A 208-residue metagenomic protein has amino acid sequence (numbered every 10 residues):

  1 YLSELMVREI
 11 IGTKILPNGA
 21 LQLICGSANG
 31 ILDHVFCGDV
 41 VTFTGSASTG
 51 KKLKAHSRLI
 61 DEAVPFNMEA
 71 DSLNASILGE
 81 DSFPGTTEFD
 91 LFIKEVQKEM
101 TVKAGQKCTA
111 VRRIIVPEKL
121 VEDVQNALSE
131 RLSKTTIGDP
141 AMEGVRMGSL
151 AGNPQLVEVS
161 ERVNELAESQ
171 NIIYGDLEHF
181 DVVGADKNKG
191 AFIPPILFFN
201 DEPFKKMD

Functional and structural regions predicted by a protein language model:
Y1-V7: Substrate-binding/gating loop at the entrance of the active-site cleft, primarily in PLP-dependent aminotransferase-like
E9-I15, G19-A20, C37-V40, S46-K206: ALDH superfamily catalytic-core signature
Q22-G26: Active-site donor-binding acidic/aromatic loop of nucleotide-activated sugar and phosphosugar transferases involved
S27-I31: Short helix-initiation/N-cap motifs at beta->coil->alpha
D33-V35: Structural alpha-helical scaffold elements that stabilize or flank donor/cofactor-binding regions in carbohydrate
